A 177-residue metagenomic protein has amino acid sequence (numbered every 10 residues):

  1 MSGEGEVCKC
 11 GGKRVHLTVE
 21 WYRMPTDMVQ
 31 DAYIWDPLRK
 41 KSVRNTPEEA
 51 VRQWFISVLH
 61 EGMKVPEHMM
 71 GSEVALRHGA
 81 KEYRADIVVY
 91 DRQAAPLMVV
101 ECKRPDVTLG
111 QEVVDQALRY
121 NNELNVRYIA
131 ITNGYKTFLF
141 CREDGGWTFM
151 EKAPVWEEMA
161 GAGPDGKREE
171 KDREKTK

Functional and structural regions predicted by a protein language model:
G5-Y128, G134-K177: A short, conserved, highly charged catalytic patch centered on acidic carboxylates
